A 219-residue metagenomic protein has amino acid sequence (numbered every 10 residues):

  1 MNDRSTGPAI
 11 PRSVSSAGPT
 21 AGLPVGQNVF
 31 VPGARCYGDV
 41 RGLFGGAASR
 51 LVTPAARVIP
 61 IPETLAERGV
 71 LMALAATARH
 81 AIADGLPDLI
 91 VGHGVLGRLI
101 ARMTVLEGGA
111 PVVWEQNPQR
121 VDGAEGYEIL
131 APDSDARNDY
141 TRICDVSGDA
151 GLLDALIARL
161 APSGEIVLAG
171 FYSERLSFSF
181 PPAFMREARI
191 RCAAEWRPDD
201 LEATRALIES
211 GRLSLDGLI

Functional and structural regions predicted by a protein language model:
M1-R35: Glycine-rich beta-strand-centered segment in the early N-terminal region that forms part of a ligand/cofactor-binding
P24-Q27, A161, S214: Residue-level recognition of short, solvent-exposed, well-ordered loop/turn junctions that link secondary-structure
Q27-N28, R50, E165: Residue-level marker of beta-strand positions
P32-V91: NAD(P)H dinucleotide-binding glycine-rich loop of Rossmann-like/cofactor-binding domains, especially the beta1-alpha1
L65-D133: Mid-domain Rossmann-like dinucleotide-binding core that forms the NAD(H)/NADP(H) cofactor-binding site
W114-N117, V146, G170, A194: N-terminal Rossmann-fold cofactor-binding loop
E125-R189: Glycine-rich cofactor phosphate-binding loops and adjacent beta1-alpha1 units of small-molecule cofactor enzyme domains
Y172-I219: C-terminal substrate-binding/catalytic core of Rossmann-like NAD(P)-dependent dehydrogenases/reductases
